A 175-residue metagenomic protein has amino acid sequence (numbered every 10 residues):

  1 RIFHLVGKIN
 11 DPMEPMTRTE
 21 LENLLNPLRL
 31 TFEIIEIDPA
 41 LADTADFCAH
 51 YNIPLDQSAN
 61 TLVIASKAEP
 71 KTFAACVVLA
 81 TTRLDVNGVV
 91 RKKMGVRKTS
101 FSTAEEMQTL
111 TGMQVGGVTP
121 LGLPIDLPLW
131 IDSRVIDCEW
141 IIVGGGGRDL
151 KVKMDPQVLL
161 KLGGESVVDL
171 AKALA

Functional and structural regions predicted by a protein language model:
F3-A175: Extended, low-hydrophobicity, polar/charged segments
